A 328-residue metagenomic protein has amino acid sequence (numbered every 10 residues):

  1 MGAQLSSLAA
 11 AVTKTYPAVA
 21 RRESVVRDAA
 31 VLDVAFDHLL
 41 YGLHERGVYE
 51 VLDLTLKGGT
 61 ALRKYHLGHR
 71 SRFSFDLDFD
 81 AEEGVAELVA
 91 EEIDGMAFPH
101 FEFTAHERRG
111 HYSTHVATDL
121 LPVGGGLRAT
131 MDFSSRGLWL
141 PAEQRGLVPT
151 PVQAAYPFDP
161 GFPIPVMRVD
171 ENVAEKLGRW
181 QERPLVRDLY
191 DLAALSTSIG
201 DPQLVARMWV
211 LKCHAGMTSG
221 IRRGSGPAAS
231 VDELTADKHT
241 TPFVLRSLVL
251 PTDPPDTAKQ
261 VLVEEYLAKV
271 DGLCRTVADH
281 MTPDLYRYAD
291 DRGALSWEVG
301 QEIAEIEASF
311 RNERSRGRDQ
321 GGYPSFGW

Functional and structural regions predicted by a protein language model:
M1-L56, K64-L77, A81-W328: Structured mid-to-C-terminal alpha-helical surface segments
G59: Active-site glycine-centered loops adjacent to acidic/histidine catalytic or metal-binding residues that shape
